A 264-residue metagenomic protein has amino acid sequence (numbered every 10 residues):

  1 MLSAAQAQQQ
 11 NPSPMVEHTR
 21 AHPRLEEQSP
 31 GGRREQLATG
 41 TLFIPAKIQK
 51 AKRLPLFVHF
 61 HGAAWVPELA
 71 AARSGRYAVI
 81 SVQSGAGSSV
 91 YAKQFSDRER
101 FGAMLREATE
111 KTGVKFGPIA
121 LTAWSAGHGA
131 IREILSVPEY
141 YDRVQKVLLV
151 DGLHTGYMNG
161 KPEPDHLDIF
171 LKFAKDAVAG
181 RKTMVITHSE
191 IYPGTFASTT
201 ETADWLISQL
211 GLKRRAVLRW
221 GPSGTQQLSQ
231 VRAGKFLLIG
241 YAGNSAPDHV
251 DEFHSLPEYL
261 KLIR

Functional and structural regions predicted by a protein language model:
A5-L54, G224-Q226, A233-G234, R264: A domain-start/cap signature at the N-terminus of enzymes
E35-Q36, Q49-K52, A71-G75, V114 (+3 more regions): Extracellular/periplasmic catalytic domains that process cell-envelope and extracellular macromolecules
Q49-T112, G224-L228, F236: Active-site machinery of serine-nucleophile hydrolases
L56-F60, A78-Q83, P118-A123, Q145-D151 (+3 more regions): Structural recognition of the beta-strand scaffold that forms the well-ordered cores of secreted hydrolase catalytic
G62-V66, S84-S89, S125-G129, G152-Y157 (+2 more regions): Solvent-exposed loop/turn segments at secondary-structure junctions within structured extracellular/periplasmic domains
G117-D168: Primarily recognizes the serine-hydrolase "nucleophile elbow" in alpha/beta-hydrolase and SGNH/GDSL folds
L148-H249: The feature captures the conserved acid-bearing segment of alpha/beta-hydrolase catalytic domains
A242, H249-R264: Catalytic active-site module of serine/aspartate enzymes centered on a nucleophile-bearing elbow/loop
